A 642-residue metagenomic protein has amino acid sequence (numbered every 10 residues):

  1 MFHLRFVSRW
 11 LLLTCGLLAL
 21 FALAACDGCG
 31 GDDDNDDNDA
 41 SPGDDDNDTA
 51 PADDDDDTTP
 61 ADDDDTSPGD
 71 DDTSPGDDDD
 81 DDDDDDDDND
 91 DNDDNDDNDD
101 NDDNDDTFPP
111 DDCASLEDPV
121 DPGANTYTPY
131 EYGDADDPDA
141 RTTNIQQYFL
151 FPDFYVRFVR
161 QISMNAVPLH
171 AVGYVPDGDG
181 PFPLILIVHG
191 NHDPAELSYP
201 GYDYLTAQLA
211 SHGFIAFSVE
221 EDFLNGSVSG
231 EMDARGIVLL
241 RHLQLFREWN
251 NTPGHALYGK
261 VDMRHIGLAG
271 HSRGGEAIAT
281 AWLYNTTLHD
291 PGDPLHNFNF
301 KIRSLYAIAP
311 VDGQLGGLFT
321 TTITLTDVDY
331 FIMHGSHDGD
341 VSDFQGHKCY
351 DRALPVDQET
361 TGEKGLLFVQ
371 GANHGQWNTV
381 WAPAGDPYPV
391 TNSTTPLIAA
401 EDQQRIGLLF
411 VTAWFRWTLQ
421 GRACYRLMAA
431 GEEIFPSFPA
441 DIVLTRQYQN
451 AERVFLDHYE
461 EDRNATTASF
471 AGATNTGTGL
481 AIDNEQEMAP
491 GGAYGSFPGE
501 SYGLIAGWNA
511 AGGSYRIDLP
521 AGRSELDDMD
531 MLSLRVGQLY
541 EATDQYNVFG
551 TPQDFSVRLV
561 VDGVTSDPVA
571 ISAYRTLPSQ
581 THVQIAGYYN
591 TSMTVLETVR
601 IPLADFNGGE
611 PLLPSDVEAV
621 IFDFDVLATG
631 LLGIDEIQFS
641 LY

Functional and structural regions predicted by a protein language model:
C26-T107: Ser/Thr-rich, Pro/Gly/Ala-heavy low-complexity intrinsically disordered linkers and tails of secreted extracellular
F108-G180: Short conserved active-site loop signatures built around small residues
D112-C113, Q370-H374, V380-A521, D527-S533 (+2 more regions): Alpha/beta-hydrolase-fold serine-hydrolase catalytic core, especially in secreted/extracellular enzymes
G180, G230-E276: Gly/Ser-rich "nucleophile elbow"/oxyanion-hole loop immediately N-terminal to the catalytic nucleophile in hydrolases
P181-G190: Short beta-strand element of the alpha/beta-hydrolase
L197-F217: Short amphipathic alpha-helix adjacent to the substrate-entry channel of hydrolases
I323-E401: Active-site-adjacent alpha-helix of alpha/beta-hydrolase-fold enzymes
G507-E610, F624-Y642: Extracellular ligand-binding interfaces
